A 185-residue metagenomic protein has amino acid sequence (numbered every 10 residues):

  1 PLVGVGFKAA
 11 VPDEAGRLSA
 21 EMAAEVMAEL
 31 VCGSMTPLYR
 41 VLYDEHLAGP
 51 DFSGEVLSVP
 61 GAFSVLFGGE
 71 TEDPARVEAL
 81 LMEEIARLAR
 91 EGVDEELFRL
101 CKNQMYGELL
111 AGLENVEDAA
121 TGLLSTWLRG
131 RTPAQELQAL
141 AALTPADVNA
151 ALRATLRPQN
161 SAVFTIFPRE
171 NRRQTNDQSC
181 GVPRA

Functional and structural regions predicted by a protein language model:
P1-P37, V41: His/Glu-based metal-binding/catalytic segments typifying zinc-dependent metallopeptidases
G4-P12, Y39-R90, E95-A142, N160-P168: M16 family metallopeptidases and their MPP-like homologs
A15, V77, R173-T175: Short acidic, gly/pro-rich beta-turn/loop elements at beta-sheet edges and active-site/ligand-binding grooves
M27-A28, Y39, M82, P145 (+2 more regions): Generic solvent-exposed, charged/amphipathic alpha-helical segments that serve as macromolecular interface scaffolds
L30-S34, L143, P158: Residue-level signal for short amphipathic helical patches enriched in basic/charged and nearby hydrophobic residues
N149-A185: Proteolytic maturation boundary segments
